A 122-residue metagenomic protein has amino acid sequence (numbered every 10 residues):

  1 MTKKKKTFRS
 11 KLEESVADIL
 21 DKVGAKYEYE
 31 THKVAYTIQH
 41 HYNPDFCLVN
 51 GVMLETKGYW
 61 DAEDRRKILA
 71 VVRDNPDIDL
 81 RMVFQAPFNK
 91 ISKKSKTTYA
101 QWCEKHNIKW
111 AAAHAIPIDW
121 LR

Functional and structural regions predicted by a protein language model:
M1-R122: Nucleic-acid endo/exonuclease domains
